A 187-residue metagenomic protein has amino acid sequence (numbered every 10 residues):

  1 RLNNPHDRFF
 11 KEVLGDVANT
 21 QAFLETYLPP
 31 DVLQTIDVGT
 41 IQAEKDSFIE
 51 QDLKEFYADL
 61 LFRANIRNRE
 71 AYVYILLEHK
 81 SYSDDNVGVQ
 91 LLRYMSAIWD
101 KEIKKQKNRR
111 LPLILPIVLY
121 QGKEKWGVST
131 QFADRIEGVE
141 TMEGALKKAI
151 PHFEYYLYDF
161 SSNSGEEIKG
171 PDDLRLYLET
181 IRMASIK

Functional and structural regions predicted by a protein language model:
R1-K187: Conserved single-residue anchors adjacent to enzymatic active/cofactor-binding motifs
